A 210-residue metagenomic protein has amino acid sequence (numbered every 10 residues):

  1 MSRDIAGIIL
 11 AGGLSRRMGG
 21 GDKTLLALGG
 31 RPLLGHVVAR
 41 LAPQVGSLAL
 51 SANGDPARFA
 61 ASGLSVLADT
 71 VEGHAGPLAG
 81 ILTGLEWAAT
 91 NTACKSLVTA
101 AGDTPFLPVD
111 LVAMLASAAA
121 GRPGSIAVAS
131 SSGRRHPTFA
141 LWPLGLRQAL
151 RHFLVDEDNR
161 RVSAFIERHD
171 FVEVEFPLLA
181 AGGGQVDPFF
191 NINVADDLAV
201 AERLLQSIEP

Functional and structural regions predicted by a protein language model:
S2-N159, E167-P188, A199-E209: Nucleotide and nucleotide-moiety/phosphate-recognizing core
I192: Regulatory input/activation interfaces that engage signals or partners
